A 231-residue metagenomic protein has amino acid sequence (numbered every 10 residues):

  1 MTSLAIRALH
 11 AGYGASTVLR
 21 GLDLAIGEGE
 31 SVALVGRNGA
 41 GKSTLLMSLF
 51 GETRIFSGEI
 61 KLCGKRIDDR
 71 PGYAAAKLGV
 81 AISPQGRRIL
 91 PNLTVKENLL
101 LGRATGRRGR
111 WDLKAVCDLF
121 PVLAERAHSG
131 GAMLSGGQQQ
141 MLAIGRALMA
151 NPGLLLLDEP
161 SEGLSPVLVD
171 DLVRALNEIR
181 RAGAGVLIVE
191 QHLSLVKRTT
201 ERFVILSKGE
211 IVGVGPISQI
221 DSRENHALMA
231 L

Functional and structural regions predicted by a protein language model:
L4, L19-G21: Conserved structural motif at the start of ABC-family nucleotide-binding domains
V35-R37: The feature captures the beta-strand-to-loop junction immediately N-terminal to the Walker
F50: Helix-to-loop junction immediately C-terminal to a conserved catalytic motif
R54, R66-R87, L113, E125-H128 (+1 more regions): ABC ATPase NBD coupling module
G130-L134: Conserved ABC ATPase signature
A147-L148: ABC ATPase C-loop
L155-E159: Catalytic Walker B motif of ABC-type/P-loop ATPase nucleotide-binding domains
